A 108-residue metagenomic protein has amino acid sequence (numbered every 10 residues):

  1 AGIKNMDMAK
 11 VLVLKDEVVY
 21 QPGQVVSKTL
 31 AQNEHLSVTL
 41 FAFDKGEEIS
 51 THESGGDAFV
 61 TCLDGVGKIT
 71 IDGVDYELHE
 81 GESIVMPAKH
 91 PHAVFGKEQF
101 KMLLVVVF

Functional and structural regions predicted by a protein language model:
A1-H35, T70: A short, N-terminal "cap"/entry segment at the start of jelly-roll beta-barrel domains of the cupin/DSBH fold
G23-Q24, T39-S54: Conserved short histidine dyad/triad with adjacent acidic residue
G56-K68, D72: Glycine- and acidic-residue-biased ligand/ion/polar-headgroup-sensing regions
L63-D64, H79-E80, E98: A cytosolic small-molecule/anion-sensing beta-strand core signal
G73-A88: Short acidic-glycine-tyrosine-enriched beta hairpin
A88-F108: Ligand-binding loop in jelly-roll beta-barrel domains
